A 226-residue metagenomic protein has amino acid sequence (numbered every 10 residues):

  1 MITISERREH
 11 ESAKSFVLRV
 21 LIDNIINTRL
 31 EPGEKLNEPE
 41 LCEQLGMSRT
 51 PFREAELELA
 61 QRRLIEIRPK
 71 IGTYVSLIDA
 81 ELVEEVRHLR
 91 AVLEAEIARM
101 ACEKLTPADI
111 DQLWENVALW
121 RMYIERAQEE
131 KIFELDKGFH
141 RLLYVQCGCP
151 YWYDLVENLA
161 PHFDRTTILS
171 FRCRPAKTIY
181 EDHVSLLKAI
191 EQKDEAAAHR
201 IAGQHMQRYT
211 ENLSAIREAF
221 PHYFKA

Functional and structural regions predicted by a protein language model:
M1-E103, S214-A226: Short linear motifs at protein or domain termini
S12, I110-D111, R174-T178: Short helix-capping and inter-helix turn/linker motifs at the boundaries of alpha-helical repeat units
N27, G148, E191-Q192: Residues at helix-coil transition
Q61-E66, L159-P161, P175-K177: Mobile beta-alpha loop/short-helix "lid" or hinge segments that flank ligand
V86, K104-I168, Y180-K188, A197-R208: Conserved amphipathic alpha-helical segments that form helical-bundle/coiled-coil interaction surfaces
F163-R174, T210-R217, P221: Short amphipathic alpha-helical interaction/hinge segments
